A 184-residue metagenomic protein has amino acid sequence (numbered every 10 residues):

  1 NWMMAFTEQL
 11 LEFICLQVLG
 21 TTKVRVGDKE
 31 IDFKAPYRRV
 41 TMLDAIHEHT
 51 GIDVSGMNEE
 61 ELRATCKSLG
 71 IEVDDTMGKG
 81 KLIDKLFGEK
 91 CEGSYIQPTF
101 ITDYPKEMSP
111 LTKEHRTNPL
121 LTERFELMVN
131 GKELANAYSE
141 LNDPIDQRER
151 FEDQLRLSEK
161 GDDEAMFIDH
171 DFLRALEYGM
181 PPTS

Functional and structural regions predicted by a protein language model:
N1-S184: Class II aminoacyl-tRNA synthetase catalytic cores and aaRS-like
